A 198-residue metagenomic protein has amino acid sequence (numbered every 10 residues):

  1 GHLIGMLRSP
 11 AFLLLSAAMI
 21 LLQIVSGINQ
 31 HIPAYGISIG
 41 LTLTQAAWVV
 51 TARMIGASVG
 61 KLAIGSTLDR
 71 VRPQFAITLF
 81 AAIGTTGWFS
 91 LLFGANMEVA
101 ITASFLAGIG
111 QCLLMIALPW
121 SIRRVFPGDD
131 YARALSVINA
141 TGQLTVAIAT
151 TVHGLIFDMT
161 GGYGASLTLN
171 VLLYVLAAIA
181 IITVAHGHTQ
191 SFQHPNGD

Functional and structural regions predicted by a protein language model:
L7-I64: Extracytoplasmic gate region of multi-pass secondary transporters
G56-G60, G110, T141-T145: MFS transmembrane alpha-helix packing/gate-lining sites
G60-R72, F157-D158: Helix-to-loop junctions at the C-terminal end of transmembrane segments in multipass secondary transporters
F75-S90: Structural signature of the two symmetry-related core transmembrane helices
E98-L106: Paired small-residue
L113-F126: Intracellular juxtamembrane helix-capping segments at the cytosolic ends of symmetry-related transmembrane helices
V125-G162: A late C-terminal transmembrane helix in Major Facilitator Superfamily
N170-D198: Multi-pass alpha-helical transporter architecture, strongest for 12-TM Major Facilitator/SLC carriers used
